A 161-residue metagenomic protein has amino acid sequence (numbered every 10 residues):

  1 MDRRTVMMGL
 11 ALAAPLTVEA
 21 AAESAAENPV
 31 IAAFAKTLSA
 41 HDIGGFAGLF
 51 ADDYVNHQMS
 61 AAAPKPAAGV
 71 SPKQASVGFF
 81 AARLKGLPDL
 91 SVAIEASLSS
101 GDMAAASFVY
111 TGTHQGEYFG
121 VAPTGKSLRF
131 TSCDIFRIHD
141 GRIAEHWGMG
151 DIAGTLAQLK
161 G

Functional and structural regions predicted by a protein language model:
M1, V18-A33: C-terminal segment of N-terminal export signals and the immediately downstream linker at the start of the mature
T5-E23: N-terminal export signals
P29, I43-G44, G48-G101: A solvent-exposed, acidic/Ser-Thr-rich amphipathic alpha-helical stretch
F34, F46, Y54, S76 (+2 more regions): Hydrophobic pocket/interface hotspot
F50, L98, Y110-G112, G150: Short beta-strand segments enriched in hydrophobic/aromatic residues within well-folded beta-rich domains
V109-H139: Exposed beta-sheet edge and beta->alpha loop/turn motif
A144-G161: Low-complexity, intrinsically disordered terminal/linker segments enriched in charged and Gly/Pro repeats
